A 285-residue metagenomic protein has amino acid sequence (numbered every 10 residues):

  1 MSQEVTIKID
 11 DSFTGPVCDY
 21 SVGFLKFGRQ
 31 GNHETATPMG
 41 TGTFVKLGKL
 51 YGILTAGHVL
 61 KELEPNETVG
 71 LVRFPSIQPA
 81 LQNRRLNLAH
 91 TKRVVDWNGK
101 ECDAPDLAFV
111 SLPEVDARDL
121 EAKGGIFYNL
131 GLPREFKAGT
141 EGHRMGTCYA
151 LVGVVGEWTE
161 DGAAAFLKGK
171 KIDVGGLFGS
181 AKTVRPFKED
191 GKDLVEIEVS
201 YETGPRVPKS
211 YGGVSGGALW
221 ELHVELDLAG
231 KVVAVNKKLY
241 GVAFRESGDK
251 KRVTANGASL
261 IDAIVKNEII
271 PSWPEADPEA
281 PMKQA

Functional and structural regions predicted by a protein language model:
M1-F27, A276-A285: Non-cleavable N-terminal signal-anchor transmembrane helices
T14-D116, V154, G176, K182 (+4 more regions): Catalytic histidine site
N66-V72, E121-L130, A165-K168: "Short basic amphipathic alpha-helical interaction patches in structured regions
A104-Y128, G146-T147: Internal, conserved structured core segments that host functional sites
N129-F178: Short glycine/Trp-rich loop-beta-loop segment that forms part of the substrate-binding cleft
D190-R206: A conserved mid-domain beta-alpha-beta active-site/ligand-binding segment of alpha/beta enzyme cores
G204, N236-A285: C-terminal cap/linker of serine protease catalytic domains
P205-K237: Catalytic nucleophile loop of clan PA
